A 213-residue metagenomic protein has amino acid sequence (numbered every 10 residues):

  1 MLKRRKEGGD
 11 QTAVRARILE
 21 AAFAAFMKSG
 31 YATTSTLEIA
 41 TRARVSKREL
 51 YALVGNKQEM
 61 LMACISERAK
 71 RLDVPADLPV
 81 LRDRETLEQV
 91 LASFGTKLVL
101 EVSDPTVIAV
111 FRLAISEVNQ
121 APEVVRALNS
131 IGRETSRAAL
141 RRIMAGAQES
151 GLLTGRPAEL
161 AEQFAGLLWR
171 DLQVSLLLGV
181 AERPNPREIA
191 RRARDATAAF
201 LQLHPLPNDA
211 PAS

Functional and structural regions predicted by a protein language model:
M1-S29, T33-E59: Basic, helix-initiating cap at the start of DNA-binding domains
G9, G55-E59, A63, V102 (+4 more regions): Residues in soluble alpha-helical coiled-coils and helical-bundle/repeat scaffolds
V14, K57, C64, R68 (+5 more regions): Hydrophobic/aromatic residues within well-ordered alpha-helical segments
E20, E88-D104, I108-S116, A158-E162 (+2 more regions): Amphipathic alpha-helical segments that line or abut small-molecule/effector binding pockets and mediate allosteric
M62-F94, V102, T106, L140: Amphipathic alpha-helical linker/stalk segments
E67-P75, P105, A121, A139 (+4 more regions): A short secondary-structure junction motif
Q89, L100-E101, P105-A109, L113 (+2 more regions): Amphipathic alpha-helical packing segments from all-alpha helical-bundle domains
R126, Q148-A198, N208-S213: Hydrophobic/aromatic-rich alpha-helical bundle segments in the mid-to-C-terminal region
